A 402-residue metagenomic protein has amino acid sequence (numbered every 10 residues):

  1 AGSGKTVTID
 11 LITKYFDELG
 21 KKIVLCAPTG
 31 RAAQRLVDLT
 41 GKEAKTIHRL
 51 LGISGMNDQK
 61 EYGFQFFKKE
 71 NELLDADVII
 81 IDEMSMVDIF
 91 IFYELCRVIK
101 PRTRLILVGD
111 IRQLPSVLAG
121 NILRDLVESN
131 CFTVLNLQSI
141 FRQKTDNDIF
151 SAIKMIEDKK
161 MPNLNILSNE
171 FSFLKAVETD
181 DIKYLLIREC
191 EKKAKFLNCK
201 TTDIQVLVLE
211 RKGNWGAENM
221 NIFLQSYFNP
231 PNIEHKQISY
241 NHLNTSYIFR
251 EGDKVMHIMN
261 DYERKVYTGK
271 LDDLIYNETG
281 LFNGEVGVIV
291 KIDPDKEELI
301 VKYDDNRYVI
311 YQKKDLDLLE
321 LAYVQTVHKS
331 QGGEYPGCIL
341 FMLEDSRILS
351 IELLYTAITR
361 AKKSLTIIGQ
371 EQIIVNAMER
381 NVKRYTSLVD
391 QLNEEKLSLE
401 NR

Functional and structural regions predicted by a protein language model:
A1-V7: Walker A/P-loop nucleotide-binding motif
S3, E18-K21, A27-R35, L39 (+9 more regions): Conserved helicase motor core of SF1/SF2 NTP-dependent helicases
T8, I12: Hydrophobic positions on the alpha1 helix immediately C-terminal to the Walker A/P-loop
C26, V78-D82, I106, L207 (+3 more regions): Structural motif
D88, L224-Q225, P230-Y355, N376 (+1 more regions): Conserved nucleotide-binding/hydrolysis modules and their immediate coupling elements across P-loop/ASCE NTPase motors
I111-T279, V290, L399: Conserved helicase motor core of P-loop NTPases
L123, G337-R402: Helicase C-terminal subdomain and adjacent C-terminal extension
V127-F132, S330-Q331, I358-T366: Arginine/glycine-rich "motif VI" loop of SF2 helicases in the C-terminal RecA-like domain
